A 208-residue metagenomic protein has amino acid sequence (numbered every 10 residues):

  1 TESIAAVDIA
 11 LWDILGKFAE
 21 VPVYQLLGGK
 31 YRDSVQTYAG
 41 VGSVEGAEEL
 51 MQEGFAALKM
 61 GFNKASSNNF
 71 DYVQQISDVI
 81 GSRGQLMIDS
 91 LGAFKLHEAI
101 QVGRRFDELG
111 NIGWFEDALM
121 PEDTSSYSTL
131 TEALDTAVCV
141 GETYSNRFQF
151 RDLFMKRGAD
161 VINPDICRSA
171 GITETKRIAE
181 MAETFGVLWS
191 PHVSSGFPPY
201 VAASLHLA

Functional and structural regions predicted by a protein language model:
T1-M87, L91-A93, H97-E108: N-terminal capping/lid subdomain adjacent to the active-site entrance of alpha/beta enzymes
M60-N63, S67-Y200: Catalytic core of soluble alpha/beta enzymes
L205-A208: Active-site pocket-lining/capping segments in soluble small-molecule metabolic enzymes
